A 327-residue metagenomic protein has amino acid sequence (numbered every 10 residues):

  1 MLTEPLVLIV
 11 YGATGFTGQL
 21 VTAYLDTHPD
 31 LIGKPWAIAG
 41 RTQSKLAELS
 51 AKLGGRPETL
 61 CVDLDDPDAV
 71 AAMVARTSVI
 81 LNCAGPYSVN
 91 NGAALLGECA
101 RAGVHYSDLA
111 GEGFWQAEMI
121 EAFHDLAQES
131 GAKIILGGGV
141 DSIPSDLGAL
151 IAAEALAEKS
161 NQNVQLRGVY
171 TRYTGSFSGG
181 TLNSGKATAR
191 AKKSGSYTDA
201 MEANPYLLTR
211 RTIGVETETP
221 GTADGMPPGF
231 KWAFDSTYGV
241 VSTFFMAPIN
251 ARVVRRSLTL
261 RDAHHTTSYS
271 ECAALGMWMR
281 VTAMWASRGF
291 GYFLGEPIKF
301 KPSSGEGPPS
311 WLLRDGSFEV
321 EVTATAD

Functional and structural regions predicted by a protein language model:
L6-H28: N-terminal Rossmann NAD(P)H-binding glycine-rich loop of SDR-like oxidoreductase domains
V7, S78-V79, H105: Structural motif
P29, E129, E154-D327: C-terminal catalytic/substrate-binding lobe primarily of soluble NAD(P)-dependent oxidoreductases
D30-K45: Conserved glycine-rich Rossmann-like NAD(P)H-binding loop of the short-chain dehydrogenase/reductase
E48-R56: Short, conserved SAM-binding/catalytic segment of Class I S-adenosyl-L-methionine-dependent methyltransferases
L60-V79, C83-N90: Conserved Rossmann-fold cofactor-binding substructure of NAD(P)-dependent oxidoreductases
P86, G97-Q116: ADP-ribose/adenylate-binding Rossmann-like module
A110-A132: Rossmann-fold NAD(P)-binding glycine/threonine-rich loop
